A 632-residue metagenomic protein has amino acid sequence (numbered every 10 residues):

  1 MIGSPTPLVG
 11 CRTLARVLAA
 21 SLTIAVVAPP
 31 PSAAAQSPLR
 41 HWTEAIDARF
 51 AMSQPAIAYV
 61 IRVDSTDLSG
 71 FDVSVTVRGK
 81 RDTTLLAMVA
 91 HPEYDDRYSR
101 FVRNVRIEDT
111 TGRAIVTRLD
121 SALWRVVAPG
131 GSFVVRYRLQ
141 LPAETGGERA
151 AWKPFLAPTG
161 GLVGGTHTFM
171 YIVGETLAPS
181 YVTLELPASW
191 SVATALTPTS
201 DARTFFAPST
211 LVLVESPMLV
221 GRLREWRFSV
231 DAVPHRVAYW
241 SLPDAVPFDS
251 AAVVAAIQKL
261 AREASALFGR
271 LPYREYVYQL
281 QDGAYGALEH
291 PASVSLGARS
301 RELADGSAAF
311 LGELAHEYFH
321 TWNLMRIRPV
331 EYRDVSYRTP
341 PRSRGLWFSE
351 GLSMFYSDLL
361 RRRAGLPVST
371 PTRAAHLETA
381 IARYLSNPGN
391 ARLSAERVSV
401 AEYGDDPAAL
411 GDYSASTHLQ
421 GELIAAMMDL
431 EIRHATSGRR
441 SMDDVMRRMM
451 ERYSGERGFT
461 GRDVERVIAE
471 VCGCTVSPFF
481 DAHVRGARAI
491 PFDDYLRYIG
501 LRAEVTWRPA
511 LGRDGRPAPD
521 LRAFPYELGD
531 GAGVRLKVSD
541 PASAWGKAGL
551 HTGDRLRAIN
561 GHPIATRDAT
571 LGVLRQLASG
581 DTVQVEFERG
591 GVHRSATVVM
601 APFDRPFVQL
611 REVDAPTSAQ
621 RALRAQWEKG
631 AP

Functional and structural regions predicted by a protein language model:
A35-T66: N-terminal, polar/Ser/Thr-rich
V63-S65, E93-K153: A surface-exposed beta-strand-loop module
S69-S99, M170-P187: Surface-exposed beta-strand/loop patches in extracellular or lumenal glycoproteins
V75, E225-L346: Juxtacatalytic substrate-recognition/specificity segment
P92, R138-V220: Extended, low-hydrophobicity, Ser/Thr/Pro/Gly-biased non-transmembrane segments
R97-I107, Q140, H167, L177-T197 (+6 more regions): Zn2+-dependent metallopeptidase catalytic core
P291-E302, R326-I327, R338-N390: Post-HExxH zinc-binding segment in Zn-dependent metallohydrolases
S357, P367-P632: C-terminal recognition in membrane/secretory proteostasis and scaffolding
